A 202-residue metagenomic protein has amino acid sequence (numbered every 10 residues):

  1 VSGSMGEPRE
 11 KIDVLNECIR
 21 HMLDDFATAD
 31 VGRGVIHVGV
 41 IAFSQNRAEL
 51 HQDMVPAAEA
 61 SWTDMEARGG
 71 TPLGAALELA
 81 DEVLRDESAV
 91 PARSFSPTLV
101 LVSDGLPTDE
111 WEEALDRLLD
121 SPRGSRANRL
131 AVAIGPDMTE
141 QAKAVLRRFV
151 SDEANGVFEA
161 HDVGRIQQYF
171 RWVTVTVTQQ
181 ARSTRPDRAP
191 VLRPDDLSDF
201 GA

Functional and structural regions predicted by a protein language model:
V1-K11, R85-A92: Acidic, polar low-complexity linker/tail segments
V1-S2, L15, V40, A80 (+1 more regions): DG-centered beta-turn motif at the end of beta-strands
G3-V35: …and closely analogous acidic/polar surface helices at protein-protein or active-site interfaces in A-domain-like
D13, G105-F149: VWA/integrin I-like adhesion module and closely mimicked acidic/polar interface patches used
A27-G32, R85-S94, D120-R123: Surface-exposed acidic, glycine-flexible loop patches that form ligand/cofactor-binding and adhesion interfaces
G34-D64, E140-F149: Short beta-strand-loop
A48, A60-F95, D109-E110, L130-A144 (+1 more regions): Von Willebrand factor
A60, P136-R193: Von Willebrand factor A/integrin I-like adhesion domains
